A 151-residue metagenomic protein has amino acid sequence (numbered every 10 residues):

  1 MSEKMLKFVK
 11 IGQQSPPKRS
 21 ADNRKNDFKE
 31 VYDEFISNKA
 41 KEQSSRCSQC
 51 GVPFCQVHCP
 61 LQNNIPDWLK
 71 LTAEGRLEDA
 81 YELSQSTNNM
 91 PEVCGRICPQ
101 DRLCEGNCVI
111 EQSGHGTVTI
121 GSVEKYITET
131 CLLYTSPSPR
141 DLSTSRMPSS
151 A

Functional and structural regions predicted by a protein language model:
M1-V31, S37, E42: Iron-sulfur (Fe-S) cluster-binding modules
R24-Q43, N64-R96, G114-L133: Ferredoxin-type iron-sulfur electron-transfer modules in oxidoreductases and energy-metabolism complexes
K29-Y32, G51, P60, S143: Generic, ordered loop/turn and secondary-structure boundary motif
S45-N64, E92-E111: Local cysteine-cluster metal-coordination motifs and their immediate loop/turn environment, predominantly Fe-S cluster
H58, G116-I120, S145: Alpha-helix N-cap/helix-start motif
C108, L142-S145: A detector of low-complexity, intrinsically disordered, Ser/Thr/Gly/Pro/Ala-rich segments
Y134-D141: Conserved small/polar residues in nucleotide/adenosyl-binding loops
M147-A151: Hydrophobic alpha-helical segments, chiefly the membrane-spanning helices and signal/signal-anchor peptides
